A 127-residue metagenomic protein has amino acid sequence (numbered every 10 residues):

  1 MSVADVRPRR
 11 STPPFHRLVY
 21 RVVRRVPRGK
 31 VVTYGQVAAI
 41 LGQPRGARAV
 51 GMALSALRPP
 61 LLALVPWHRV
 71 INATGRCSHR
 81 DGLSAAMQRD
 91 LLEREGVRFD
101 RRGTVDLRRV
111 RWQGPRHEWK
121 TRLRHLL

Functional and structural regions predicted by a protein language model:
S2-L127: Nucleic acid-binding interface residues in structured DNA/RNA-binding domains, emphasizing the DNA-engaging scaffolds
